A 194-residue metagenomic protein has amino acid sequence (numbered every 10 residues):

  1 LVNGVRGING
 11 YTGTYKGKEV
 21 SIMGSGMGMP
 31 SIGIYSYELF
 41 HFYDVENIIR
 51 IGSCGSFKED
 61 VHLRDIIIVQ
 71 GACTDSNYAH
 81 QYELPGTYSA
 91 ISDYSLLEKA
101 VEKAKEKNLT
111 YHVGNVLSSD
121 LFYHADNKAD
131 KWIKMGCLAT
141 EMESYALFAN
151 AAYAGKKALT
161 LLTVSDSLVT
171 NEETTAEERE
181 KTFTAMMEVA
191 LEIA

Functional and structural regions predicted by a protein language model:
L1-E98: Metabolite-binding pocket within alpha/beta catalytic cores that recognizes anionic/polar moieties
G55, L117-L121, A146, A154 (+1 more regions): Glycine-rich beta-alpha junction loops
G86-M135: Active-site rim beta-loop-alpha module in soluble metabolic enzymes
K99-K107, N150, V189-I193: Generic non-transmembrane alpha-helical segments
H124-D126, F148-N150, S167-E173: Short active-site-adjacent structural elements
N127-L159, T163: A C-terminal functional module that forms or caps the active site or interfaces directly with catalytic machinery
L168-A194: His/Asp/Glu-rich mid-to-C-terminal helical/loop segments that flank catalytic regions of hydrolases
